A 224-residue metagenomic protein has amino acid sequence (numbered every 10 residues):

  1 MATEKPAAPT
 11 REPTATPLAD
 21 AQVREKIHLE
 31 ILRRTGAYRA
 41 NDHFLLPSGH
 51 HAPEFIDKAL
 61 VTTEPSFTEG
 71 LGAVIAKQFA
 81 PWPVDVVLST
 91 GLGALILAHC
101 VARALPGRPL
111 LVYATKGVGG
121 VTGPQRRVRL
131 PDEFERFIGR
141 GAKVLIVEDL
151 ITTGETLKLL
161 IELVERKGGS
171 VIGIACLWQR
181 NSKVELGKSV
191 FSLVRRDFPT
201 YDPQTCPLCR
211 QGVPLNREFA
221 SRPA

Functional and structural regions predicted by a protein language model:
A2-E30, I161-A224: PRPP-dependent phosphoribosyltransferase catalytic core
A2-P83, S221-A224: Active-site-facing substrate-recognition patch
A73, K77, H99, R103 (+2 more regions): Short, well-ordered alpha-helices that flank and scaffold nucleotide-derived cofactor binding pockets
P83-G91: Short glycine-rich phosphate-binding loop at a beta-alpha junction
D85, A142, I172: Conserved acidic residues
L95-L145, L208: Short, glycine/charge-rich flexible loops or terminal/linker lids adjacent to PRPP-binding catalytic cores
R129-G169: A contiguous pocket-lining binding segment that forms or flanks enzyme active sites
